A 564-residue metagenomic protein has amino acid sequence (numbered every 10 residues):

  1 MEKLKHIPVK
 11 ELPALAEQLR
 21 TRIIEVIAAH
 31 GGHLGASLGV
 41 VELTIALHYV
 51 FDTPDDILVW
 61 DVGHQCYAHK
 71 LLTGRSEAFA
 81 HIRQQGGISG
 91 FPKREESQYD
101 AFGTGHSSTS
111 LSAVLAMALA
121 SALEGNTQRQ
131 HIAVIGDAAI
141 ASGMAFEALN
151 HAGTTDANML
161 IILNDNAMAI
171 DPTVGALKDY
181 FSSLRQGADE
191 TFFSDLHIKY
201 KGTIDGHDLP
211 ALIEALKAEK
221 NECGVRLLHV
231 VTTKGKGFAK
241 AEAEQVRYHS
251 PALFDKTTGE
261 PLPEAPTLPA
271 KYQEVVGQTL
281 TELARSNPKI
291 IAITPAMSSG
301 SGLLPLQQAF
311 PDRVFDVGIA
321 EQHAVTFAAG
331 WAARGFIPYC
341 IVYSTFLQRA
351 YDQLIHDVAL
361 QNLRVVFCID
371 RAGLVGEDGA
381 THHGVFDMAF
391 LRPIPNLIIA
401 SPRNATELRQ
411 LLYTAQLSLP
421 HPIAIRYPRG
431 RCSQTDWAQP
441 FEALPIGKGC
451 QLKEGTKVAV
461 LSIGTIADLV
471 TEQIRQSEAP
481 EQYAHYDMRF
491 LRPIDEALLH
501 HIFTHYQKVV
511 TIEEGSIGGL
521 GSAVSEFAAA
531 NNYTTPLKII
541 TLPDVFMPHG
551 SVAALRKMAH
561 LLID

Functional and structural regions predicted by a protein language model:
M1-T73, S194-I198, T203-L212, E222 (+1 more regions): N-terminal amphipathic, basic-rich helices that act as targeting or association modules
E25-L34, T53-D56, E96-S107, A265 (+1 more regions): A short glycine/serine-rich beta->alpha loop
H30-G32, D56-V59, F102-G103, E124-S142 (+5 more regions): A short, small-residue-rich loop immediately preceding and capping a beta-strand
A46-T53, K70-E77, E242, L306-Q308 (+1 more regions): Glycine-rich loop at the start of a catalytic domain that most often binds anionic cofactors/ligands
T73, H81-A113, S121-Q128, T154-R247 (+7 more regions): Thiamine diphosphate
H131, I135-A148, M159, G302 (+4 more regions): Extended, hydrophobic alpha-helical segments in both membrane/secreted and soluble proteins
H249-T258, P395-W437: Helix-enriched interaction subdomains in cytosolic or periplasmic regions, typified by TIR/SEFIR signaling/NADase cores
